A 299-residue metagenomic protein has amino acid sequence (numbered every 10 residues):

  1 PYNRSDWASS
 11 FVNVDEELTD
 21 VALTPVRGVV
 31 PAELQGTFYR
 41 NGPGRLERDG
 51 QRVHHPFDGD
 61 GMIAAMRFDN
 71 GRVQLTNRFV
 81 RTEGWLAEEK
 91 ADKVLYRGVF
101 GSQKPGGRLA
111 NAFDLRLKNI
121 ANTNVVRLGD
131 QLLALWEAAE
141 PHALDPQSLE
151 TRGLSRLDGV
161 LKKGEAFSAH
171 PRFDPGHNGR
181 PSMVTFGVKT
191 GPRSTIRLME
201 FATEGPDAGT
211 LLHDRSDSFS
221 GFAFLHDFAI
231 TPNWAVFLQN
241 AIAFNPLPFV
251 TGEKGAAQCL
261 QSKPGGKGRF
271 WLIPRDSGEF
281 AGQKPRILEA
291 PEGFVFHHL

Functional and structural regions predicted by a protein language model:
P1-L299: Beta-propeller domains
